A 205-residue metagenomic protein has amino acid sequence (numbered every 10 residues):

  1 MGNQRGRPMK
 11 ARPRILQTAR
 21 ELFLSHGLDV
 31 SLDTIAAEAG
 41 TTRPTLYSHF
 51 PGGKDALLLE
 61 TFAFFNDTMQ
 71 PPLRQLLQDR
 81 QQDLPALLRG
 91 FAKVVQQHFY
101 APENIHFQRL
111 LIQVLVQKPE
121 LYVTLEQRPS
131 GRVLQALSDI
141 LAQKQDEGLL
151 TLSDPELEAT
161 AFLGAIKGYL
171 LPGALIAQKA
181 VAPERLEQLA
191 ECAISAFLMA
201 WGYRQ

Functional and structural regions predicted by a protein language model:
G2, G90, V94, D139-D146 (+2 more regions): C-terminal peripheral helix-coil segments that are non-catalytic and often amphipathic
Q4-T18: N-terminal positioning helix adjacent to the helix-turn-helix/winged-helix DNA-binding module
R14, T18, L22-A63: Helix-turn-helix
Q17, P85-A101, I105, R109-Q113 (+4 more regions): Amphipathic alpha-helical segments that line or abut small-molecule/effector binding pockets and mediate allosteric
L28-D29, L121, L150: Conserved hydrophobic residue
T61-F91, F99, E103, F107 (+2 more regions): Amphipathic alpha-helical linker/stalk segments
F99-T124, L171-I176: Amphipathic alpha-helical segments used for helix-helix packing
T124-P129, D146-L163: All-alpha amphipathic helical-bundle segments outside canonical DNA-binding/catalytic cores that form hydrophobic
